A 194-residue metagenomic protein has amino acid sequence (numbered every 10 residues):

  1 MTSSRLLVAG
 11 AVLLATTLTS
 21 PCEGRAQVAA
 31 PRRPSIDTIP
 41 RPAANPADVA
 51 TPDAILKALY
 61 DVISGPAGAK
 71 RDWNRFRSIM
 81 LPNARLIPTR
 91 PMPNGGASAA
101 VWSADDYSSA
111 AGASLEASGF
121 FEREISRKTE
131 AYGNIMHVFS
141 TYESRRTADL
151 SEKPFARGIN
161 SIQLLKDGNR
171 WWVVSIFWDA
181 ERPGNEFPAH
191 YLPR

Functional and structural regions predicted by a protein language model:
M1-G10: Bacterial N-terminal signal peptides that target proteins for export
A9-T19: Bacterial N-terminal signal peptides
S20-R25: Sec/Tat signal peptide C-region and signal peptidase I cleavage site
A26-I79, Y191-R194: Short, low-complexity N-terminal intrinsically disordered segments enriched in polar/charged residues
Q27-P34, T38, H137, R157-F187: Short beta-strand edge/turn micro-motifs at domain boundaries
L59, F76, A84, V138 (+1 more regions): Hydrophobic pocket/interface hotspot
L59-A67, M80-A84, P88, A111 (+1 more regions): Sec/Tat-exported extracytoplasmic proteins
R85-L86, R90-L150: Surface-exposed, charged secondary-structure patches
